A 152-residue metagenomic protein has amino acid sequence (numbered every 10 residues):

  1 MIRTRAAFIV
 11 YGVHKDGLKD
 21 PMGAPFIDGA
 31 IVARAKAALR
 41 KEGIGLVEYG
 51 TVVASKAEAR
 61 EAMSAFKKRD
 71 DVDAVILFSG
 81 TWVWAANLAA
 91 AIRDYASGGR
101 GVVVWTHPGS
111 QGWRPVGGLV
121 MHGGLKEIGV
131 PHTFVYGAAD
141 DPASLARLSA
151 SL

Functional and structural regions predicted by a protein language model:
M1-L119, K126-I128, Y136-L152: Metallocofactor- and cofactor-centric catalytic cores in central/energy metabolism, strongly enriched
P131: Rossmann-fold dehydrogenase core element
